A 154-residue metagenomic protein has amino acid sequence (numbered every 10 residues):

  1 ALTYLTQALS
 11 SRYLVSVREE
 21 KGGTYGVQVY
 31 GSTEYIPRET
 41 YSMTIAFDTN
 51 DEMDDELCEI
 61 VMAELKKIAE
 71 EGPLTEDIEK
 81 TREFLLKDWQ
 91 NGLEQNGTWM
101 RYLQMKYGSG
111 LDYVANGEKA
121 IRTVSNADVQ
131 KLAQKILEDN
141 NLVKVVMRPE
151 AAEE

Functional and structural regions predicted by a protein language model:
A1-R12: His/Glu-based metal-binding/catalytic segments typifying zinc-dependent metallopeptidases
T3, R18-T123, N141-P149: M16 family metallopeptidases and their MPP-like homologs
V15: Long, His/Glu/Asp-enriched segments that create or flank divalent metal/ion-associated functional microenvironments
N126-Q134: Low-complexity, intrinsically disordered Gly/Pro/Thr-rich segments
I136-D139: Extracellular/periplasmic catalytic domains that process cell-envelope and extracellular macromolecules
A152-E154: Short, solvent-exposed mixed-charge patches
